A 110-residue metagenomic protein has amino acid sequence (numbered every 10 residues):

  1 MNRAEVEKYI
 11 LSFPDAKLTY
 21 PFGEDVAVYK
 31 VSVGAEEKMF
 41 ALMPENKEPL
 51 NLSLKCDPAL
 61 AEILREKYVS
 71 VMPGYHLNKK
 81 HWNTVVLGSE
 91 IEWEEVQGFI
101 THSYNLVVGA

Functional and structural regions predicted by a protein language model:
M1-A110: Charge-dense, helix-prone N-terminal extensions
